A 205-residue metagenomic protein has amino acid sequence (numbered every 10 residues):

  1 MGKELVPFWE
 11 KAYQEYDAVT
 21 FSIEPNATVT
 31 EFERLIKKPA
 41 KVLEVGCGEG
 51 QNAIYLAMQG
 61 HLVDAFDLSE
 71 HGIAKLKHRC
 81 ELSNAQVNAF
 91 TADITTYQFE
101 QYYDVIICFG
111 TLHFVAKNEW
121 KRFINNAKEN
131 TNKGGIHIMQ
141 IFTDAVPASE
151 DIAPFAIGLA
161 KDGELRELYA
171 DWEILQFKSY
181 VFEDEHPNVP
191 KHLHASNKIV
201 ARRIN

Functional and structural regions predicted by a protein language model:
M1-K37, L43, G48-Q101, V115-R122 (+2 more regions): Class I (Rossmann-like) S-adenosyl-L-methionine-dependent methyltransferase catalytic domain, capturing the SAM-binding
D104: Conserved acidic residues
I107: A conserved beta-strand element that flanks and buttresses the S-adenosyl-L-methionine
G110-T111: Short catalytic micro-motifs in class I SAM-dependent methyltransferases
